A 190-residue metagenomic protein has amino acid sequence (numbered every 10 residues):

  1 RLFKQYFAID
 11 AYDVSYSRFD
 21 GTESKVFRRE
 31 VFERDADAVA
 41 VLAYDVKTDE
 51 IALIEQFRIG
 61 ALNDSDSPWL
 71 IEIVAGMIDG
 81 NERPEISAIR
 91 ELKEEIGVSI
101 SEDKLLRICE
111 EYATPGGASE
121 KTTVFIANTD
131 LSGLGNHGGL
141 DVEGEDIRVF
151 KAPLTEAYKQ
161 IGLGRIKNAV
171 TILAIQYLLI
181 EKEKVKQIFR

Functional and structural regions predicted by a protein language model:
L2-T48: Acidic, metal-coordinating catalytic segment for phosphate/diphosphate chemistry, firing primarily on the Nudix
I9-A11, L53, V124-I126, V149-K151: Conserved hydrophobic/aromatic beta-strand scaffold that supports enzyme active sites
V14-F19, T114-G135: Active-site-adjacent beta-strand/loop module that shapes the phosphate/pyrophosphate-binding cleft
S17-F19, D45-K47, F57, A127-S132 (+1 more regions): Short loop segments at secondary-structure junctions
F32-E33, L42, E50-R90, Y112 (+3 more regions): Conserved Nudix-box catalytic region and its N-terminal flanking loop in Nudix hydrolases and closely related
A61, D66-W69, G80, R107 (+3 more regions): Nudix hydrolase/Nudix homology domain
E85-G97, I126-A127: Extended, acidic-biased charged interface segments
S99-I108: A short coil-to-beta-strand element that immediately follows conserved catalytic motifs
